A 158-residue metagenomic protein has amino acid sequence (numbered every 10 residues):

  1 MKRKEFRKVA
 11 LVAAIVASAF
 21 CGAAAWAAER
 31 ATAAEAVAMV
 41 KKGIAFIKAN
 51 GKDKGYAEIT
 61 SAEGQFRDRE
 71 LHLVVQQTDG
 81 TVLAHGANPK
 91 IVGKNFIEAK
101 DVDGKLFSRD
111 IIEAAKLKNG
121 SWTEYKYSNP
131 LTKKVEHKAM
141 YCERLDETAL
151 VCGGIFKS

Functional and structural regions predicted by a protein language model:
K2-S158: N-terminal membrane-sensor/transducer module of prokaryotic signaling receptors
